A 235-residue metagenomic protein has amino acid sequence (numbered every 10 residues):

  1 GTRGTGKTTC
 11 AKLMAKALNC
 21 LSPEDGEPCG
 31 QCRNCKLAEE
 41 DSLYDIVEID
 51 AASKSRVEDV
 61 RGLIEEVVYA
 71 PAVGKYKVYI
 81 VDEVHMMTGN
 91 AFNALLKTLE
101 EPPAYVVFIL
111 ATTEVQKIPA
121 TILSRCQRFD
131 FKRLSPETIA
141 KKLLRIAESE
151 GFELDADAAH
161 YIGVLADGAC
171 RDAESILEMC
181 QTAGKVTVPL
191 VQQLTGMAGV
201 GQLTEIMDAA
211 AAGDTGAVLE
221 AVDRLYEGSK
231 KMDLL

Functional and structural regions predicted by a protein language model:
G1-R128: P-loop/Walker A NTP-binding region and its immediately flanking N-terminal helices in P-loop NTPase folds
S42-Y44, D59-G62, K75, A111 (+1 more regions): Extended, largely alpha-helical regulatory/partner-binding modules appended to the mid-to-C-terminal parts
